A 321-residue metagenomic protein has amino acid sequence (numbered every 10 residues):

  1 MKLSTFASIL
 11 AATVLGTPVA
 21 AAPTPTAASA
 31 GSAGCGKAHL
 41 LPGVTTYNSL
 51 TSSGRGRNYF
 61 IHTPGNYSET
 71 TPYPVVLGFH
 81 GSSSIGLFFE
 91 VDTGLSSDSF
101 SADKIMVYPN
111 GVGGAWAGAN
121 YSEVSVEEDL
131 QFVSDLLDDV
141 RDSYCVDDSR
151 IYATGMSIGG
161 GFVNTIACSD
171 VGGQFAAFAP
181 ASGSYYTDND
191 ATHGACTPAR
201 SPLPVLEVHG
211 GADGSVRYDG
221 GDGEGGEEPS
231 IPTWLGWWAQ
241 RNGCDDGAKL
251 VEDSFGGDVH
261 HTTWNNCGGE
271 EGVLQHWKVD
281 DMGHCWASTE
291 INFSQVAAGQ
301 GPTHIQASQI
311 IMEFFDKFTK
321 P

Functional and structural regions predicted by a protein language model:
K2-T5, L15-V75, Y121, T154-A179 (+7 more regions): A domain-start/cap signature at the N-terminus of enzymes
G31-S32, G36, T46, L50-Y152 (+2 more regions): Serine-hydrolase catalytic machinery in alpha/beta-hydrolase-like enzymes
S52-G54, S68-T71, S97-A102, C145-V146 (+4 more regions): Extracellular/periplasmic catalytic domains that process cell-envelope and extracellular macromolecules
P74-G81, S182, H209-G210, D280: The conserved beta1-alpha1 loop
S82, G111, G211-G214, G221 (+1 more regions): Acidic beta-to-alpha connecting loop that harbors the catalytic carboxylate
A119-V124, S215-E227, S294-P302: Active-site rim elements
A176-A177, S182-E252, W264-G269: The feature captures the conserved acid-bearing segment of alpha/beta-hydrolase catalytic domains
V208, E228-S230, A239-P321: C-terminal catalytic histidine-bearing segment of alpha/beta-hydrolase fold enzymes
